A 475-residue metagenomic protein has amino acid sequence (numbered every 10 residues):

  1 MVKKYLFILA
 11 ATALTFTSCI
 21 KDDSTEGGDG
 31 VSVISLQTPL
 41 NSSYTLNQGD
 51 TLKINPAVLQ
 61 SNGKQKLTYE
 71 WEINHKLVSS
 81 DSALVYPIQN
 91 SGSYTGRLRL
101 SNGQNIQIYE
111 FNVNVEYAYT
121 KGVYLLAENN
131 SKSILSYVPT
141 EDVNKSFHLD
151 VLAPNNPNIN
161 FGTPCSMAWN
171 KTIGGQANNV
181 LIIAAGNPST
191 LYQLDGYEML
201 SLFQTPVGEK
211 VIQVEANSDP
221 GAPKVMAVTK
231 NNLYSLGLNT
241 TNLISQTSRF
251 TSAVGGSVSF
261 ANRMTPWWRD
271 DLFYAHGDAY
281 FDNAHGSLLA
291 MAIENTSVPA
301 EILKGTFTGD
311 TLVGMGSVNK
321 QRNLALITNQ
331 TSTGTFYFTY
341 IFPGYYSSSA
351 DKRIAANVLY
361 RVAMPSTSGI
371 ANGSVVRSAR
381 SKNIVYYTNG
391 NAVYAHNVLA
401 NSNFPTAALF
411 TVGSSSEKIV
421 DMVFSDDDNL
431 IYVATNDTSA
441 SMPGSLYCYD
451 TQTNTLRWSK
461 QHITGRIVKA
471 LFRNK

Functional and structural regions predicted by a protein language model:
M1-T45, G103-Y117, V123: Bacterial Sec-dependent N-terminal signal peptides
T45-S61: A short beta-strand segment in extracellular, disulfide-stabilized domains
N62-E70: Solvent-exposed loop segments of extracellular immunoglobulin-like
Y69-Q89: Surface-exposed, flexible coil segments in extracellular/virion-facing regions
R97-L100: Hydrophobic/tyrosine-rich beta-strand signature of extracellular beta-sandwich/beta-rich modules, prominently
N112-E141: An edge-strand/N-cap motif at the start of beta-rich repeat modules
Y192, G196-G390: Acidic, serine/threonine- and glycine-rich low-complexity intrinsically disordered segments that serve as flexible
T435-K475: Blade-level signature of beta-propeller repeat domains, shared across WD40, Kelch, NHL, RCC1 and BNR/Asp-box propellers
